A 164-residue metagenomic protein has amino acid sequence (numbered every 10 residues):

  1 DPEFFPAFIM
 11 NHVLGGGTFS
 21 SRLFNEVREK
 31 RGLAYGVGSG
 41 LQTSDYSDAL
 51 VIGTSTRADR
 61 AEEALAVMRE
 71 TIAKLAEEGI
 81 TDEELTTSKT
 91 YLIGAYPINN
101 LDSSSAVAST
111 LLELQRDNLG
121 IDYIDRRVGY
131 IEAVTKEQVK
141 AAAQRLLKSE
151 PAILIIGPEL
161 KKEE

Functional and structural regions predicted by a protein language model:
D1-S20: His/Glu-based metal-binding/catalytic segments typifying zinc-dependent metallopeptidases
F8, V139, I153: Short, conserved catalytic/metal-binding micro-motifs enriched in Asp/Glu and His
N11, F24-E77, D82-A133, E150-P158: M16 family metallopeptidases and their MPP-like homologs
R22-L23, A141: Short Gly/charged-rich anion-binding patches and loops
T135-A141: A short, acidic, amphipathic alpha-helical segment used as a generic capping/interface helix at domain edges
R145, S149, G157-E164: Gram-negative outer-membrane assembly/targeting C-terminal domains
